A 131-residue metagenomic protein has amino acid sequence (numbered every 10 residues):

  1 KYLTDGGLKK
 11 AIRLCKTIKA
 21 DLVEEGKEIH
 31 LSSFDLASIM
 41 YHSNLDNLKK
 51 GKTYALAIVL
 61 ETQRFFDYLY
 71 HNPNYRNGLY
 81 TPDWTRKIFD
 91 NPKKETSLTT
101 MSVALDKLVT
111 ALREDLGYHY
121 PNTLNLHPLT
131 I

Functional and structural regions predicted by a protein language model:
K1-K9: Glycine- and acidic-residue-rich phosphate-binding/metal-coordinating active-site segment common to enzymes that handle
K10-P128: Conserved nucleotidyltransferase catalytic core and NTase-mimicking acidic/glycine-rich helix/loop elements in nucleic
I131: Acidic, metal-dependent phosphodiester-chemistry machinery of nucleic-acid enzymes
